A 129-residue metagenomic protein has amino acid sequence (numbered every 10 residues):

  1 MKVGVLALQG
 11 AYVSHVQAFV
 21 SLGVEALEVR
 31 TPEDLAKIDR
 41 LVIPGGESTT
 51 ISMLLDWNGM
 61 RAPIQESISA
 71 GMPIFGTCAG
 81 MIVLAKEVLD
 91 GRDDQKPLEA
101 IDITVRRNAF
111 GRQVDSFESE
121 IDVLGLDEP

Functional and structural regions predicted by a protein language model:
M1-A70, L124: N-terminal beta1-alpha1 cap of cysteine-dependent amidohydrolase-like domains
S48-D122: Cysteine-nucleophile active-site neighborhood
I121-P129: Active-site oxyanion/phosphate-handling segment shared across diverse enzymes
